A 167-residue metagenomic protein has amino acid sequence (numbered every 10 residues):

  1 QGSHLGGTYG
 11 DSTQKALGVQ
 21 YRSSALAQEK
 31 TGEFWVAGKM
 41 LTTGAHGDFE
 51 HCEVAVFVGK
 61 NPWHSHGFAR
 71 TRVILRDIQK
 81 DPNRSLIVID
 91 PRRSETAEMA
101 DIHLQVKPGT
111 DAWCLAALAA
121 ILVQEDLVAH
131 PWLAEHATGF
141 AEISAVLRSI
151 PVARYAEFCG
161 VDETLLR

Functional and structural regions predicted by a protein language model:
Q1-R167: Catalytic alpha/large subunits of respiratory electron-transfer oxidoreductases, centered on bis-MGD molybdoenzymes
